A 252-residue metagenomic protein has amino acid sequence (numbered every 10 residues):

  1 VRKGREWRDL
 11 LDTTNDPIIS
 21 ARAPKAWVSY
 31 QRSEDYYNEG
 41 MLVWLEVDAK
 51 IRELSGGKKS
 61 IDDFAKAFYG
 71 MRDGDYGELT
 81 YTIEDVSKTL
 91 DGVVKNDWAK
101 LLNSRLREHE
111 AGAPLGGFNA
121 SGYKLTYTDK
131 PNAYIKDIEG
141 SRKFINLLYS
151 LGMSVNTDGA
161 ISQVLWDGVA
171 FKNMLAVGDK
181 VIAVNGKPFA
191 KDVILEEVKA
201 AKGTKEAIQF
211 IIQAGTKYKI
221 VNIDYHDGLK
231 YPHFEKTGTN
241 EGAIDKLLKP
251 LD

Functional and structural regions predicted by a protein language model:
V1-D252: C-terminal recognition in membrane/secretory proteostasis and scaffolding
